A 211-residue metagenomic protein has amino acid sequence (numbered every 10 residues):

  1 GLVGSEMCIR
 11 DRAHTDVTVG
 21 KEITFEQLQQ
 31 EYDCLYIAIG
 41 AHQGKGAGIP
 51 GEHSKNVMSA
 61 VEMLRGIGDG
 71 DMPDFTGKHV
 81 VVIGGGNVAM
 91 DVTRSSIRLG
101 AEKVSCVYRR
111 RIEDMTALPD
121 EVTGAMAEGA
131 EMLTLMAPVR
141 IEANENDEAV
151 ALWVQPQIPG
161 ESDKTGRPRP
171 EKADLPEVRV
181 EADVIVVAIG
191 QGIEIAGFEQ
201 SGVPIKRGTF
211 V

Functional and structural regions predicted by a protein language model:
G1-I9: Short, small-residue-biased leader/transition segments that mark boundaries at the very start of proteins
V3-G4, Q30-E31, E181: Alpha-helix C-terminal capping/helix-to-coil transition sites in glycosyltransferase folds
S5, A13, T93-R140: Rossmann-like dinucleotide-binding cores of NAD(P)H-dependent redox enzymes
R10-I49, R140-W153, G160-E161, V184-V186 (+1 more regions): Feature captures the FAD/FMN-dependent oxidoreductase FAD-binding
D11-T18, G44-L99, I205-V211: Glycine-rich dinucleotide-binding loop and its adjacent helix/turn
I37-A38, S59, V82, V187: Redox-cofactor binding/interface segments in oxidoreductases and associated redox assembly factors
H53-G77, S162-V211: FAD-site-proximal beta/loop scaffold in flavoenzymes
T76-R110, R169, A173-V184, Q191: Long hydrophobic segments that form regular secondary structure
